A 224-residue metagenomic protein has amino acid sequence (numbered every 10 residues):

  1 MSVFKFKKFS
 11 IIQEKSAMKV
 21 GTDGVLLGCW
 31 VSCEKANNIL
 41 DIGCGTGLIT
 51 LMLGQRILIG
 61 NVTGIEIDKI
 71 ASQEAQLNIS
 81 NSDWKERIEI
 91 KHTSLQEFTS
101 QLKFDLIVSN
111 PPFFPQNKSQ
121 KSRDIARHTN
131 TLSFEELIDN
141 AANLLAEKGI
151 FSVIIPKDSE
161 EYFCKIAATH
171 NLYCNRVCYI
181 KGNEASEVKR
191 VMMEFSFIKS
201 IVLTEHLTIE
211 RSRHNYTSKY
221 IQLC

Functional and structural regions predicted by a protein language model:
S2-N38, C44, L51-Q55, T208: SAM-dependent Rossmann-like transferase core, predominantly class I methyltransferases with a strong bias toward
K5, W84, A168-N171: Short, structurally constrained coil/turn elements that cap an alpha-helix or connect an alpha-helix to the following
F9, N37, G60, E86-I88 (+2 more regions): A structural micro-motif
S10-I12, S16, S133-V188, E194: Conserved Class I SAM-dependent methyltransferase catalytic core
L27, N110, L137, F195: Residue-level signal for inorganic ion chemistry
C29-S100, L106-S109, F114-N117: Conserved SAM/SAH cofactor-binding pocket of Class I
P111-E136: Mobile active-site "lid"/loop adjacent to the S-adenosyl-L-methionine
A185-C224: SAM/dcSAM-binding transferase cores
